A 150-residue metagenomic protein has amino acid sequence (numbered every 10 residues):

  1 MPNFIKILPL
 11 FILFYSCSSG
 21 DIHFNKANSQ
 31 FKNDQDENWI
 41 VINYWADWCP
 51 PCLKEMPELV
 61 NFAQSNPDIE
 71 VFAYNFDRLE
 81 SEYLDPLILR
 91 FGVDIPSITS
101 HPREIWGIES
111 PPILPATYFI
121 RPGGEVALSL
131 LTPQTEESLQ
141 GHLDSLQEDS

Functional and structural regions predicted by a protein language model:
P2-L10: Sec-dependent signal peptide recognition, specifically the positively charged N-region followed immediately by
F11-D34, S97: N-terminal "domain-start" segment that seeds a small globular fold
N25-N28, S81, T99-P102, E136: Structural motif corresponding to alpha-helix initiation and N-cap regions
K32-L53, F72: Short active-site neighborhood of thiol/selenol oxidoreductases, capturing the structured segment around
N38, D68, D94-I95: A generic structural signal for alpha->beta connector loops
L53-F91, P102-W106: Structural microenvironment flanking redox-active thiols in thiol-disulfide oxidoreductases
L89-V93, S100-D144: Thiol/disulfide oxidoreductase modules built on the thioredoxin-like
E148-S150: Short, solvent-exposed mixed-charge patches
